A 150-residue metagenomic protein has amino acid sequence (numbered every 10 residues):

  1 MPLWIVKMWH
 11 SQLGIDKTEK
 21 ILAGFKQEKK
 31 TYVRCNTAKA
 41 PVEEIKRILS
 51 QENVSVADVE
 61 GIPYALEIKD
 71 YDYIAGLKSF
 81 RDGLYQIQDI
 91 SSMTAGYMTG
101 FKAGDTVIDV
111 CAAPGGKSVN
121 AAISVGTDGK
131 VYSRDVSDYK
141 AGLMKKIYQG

Functional and structural regions predicted by a protein language model:
M1-G150: S-adenosylmethionine
